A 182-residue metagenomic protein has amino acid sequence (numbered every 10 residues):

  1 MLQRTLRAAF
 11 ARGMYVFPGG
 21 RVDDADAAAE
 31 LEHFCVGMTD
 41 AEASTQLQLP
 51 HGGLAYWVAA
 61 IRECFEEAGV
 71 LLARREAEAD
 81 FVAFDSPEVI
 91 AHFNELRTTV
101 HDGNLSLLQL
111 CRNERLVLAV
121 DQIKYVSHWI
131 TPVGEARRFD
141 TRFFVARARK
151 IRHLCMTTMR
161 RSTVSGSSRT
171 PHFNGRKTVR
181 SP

Functional and structural regions predicted by a protein language model:
M1-P182: N-terminal leader/linker segments that precede catalytic domains of diphosphate-processing enzymes
